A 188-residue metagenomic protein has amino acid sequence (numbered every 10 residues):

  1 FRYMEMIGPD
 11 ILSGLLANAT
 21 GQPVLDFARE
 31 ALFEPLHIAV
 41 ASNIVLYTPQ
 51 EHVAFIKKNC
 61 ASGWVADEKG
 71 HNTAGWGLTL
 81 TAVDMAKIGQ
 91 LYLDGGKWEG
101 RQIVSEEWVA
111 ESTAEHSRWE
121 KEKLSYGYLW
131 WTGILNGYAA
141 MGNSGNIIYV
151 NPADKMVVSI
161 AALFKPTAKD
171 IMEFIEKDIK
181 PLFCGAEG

Functional and structural regions predicted by a protein language model:
F1-V150: Short, surface-exposed loop or secondary-structure junction motifs that flank catalytic or metal-binding residues
A140-G188: Structured C-terminal helix/loop/strand segments within mature extracytoplasmic catalytic/sensor domains
